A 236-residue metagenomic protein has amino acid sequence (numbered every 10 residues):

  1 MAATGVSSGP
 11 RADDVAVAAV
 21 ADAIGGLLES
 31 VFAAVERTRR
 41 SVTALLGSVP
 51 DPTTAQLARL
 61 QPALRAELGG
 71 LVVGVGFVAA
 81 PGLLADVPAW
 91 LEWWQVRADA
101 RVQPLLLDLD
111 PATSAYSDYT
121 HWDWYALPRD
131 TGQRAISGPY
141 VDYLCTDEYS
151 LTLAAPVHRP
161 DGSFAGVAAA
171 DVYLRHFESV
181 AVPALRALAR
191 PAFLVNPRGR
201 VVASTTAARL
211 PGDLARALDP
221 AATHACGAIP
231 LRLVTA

Functional and structural regions predicted by a protein language model:
M1-D51, E148-S150: Juxtamembrane extracytoplasmic/periplasmic/luminal helical "stalk" adjacent to the first N-terminal
L45-A63: Extracytoplasmic/periplasmic helical hairpin of the input-sensing domain located between the first two N-terminal
V72-T131, S204-T205: Extracellular/periplasmic ligand-sensing ectodomains of membrane signal-transduction proteins
S117, P139-T146, D171: Short loop/turn segments at beta-alpha junctions that line or gate ligand-sensing/allosteric surfaces
T146-A181, L233-T235: Conserved beta-strands of PAS-like sensory domains
V172-V201: Solvent-exposed, extracytoplasmic
A207-A236: Extracellular/periplasmic juxtamembrane segments that couple receptor/chemosensory ectodomains to their
